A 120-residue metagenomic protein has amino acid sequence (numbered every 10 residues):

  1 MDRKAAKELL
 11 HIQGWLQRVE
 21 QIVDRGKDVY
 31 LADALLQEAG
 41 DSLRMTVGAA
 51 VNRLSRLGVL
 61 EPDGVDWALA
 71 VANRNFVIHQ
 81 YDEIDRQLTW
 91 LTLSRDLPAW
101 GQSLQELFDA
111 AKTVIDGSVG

Functional and structural regions predicted by a protein language model:
M1-G120: Solvent-exposed interaction patches of small proteins and small membrane subunits
